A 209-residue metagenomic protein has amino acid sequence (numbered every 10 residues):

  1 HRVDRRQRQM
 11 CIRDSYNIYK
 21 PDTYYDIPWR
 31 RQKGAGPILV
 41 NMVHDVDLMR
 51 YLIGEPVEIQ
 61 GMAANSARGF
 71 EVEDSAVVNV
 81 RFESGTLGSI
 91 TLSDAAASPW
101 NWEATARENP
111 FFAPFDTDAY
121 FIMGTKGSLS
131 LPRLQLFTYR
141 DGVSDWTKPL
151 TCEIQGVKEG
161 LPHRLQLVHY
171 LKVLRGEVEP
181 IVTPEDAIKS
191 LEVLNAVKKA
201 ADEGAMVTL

Functional and structural regions predicted by a protein language model:
H1-I12: Single conserved hydrophobic/aromatic residue that forms the stacking wall/gate of nucleotide- or nucleobase-binding
D4, Y51-G54, K172: Solvent-exposed polar/charged
R8, A76, D118: Change "...and in nucleic-acid phosphodiester-cleaving endonucleases..." to "...and in nucleic-acid processing enzymes
S15-Y19: Short glycine-enriched loops at secondary-structure junctions
D22-F115, E185: Rossmann-like dinucleotide-binding domain that binds NAD(P)(H)
D45-V46, R164-V168, L194: A general structural signal for well-ordered alpha-helical segments in protein cores
R68-E73, E83-L165: NAD(P)-dinucleotide binding in Rossmann-like oxidoreductases
L131-P132, H169-L209: C-terminal helix-rich "cap/oligomerization" subdomain common to oxidoreductases
